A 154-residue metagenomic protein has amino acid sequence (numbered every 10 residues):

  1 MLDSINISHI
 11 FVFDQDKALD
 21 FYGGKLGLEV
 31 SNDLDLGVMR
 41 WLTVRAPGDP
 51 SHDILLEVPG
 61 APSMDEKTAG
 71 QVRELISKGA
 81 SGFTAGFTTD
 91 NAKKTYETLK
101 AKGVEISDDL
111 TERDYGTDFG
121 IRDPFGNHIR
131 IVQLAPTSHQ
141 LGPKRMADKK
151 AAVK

Functional and structural regions predicted by a protein language model:
M1-I7, E29-P124, Q133-K154: Vicinal oxygen chelate
V12-D16: Short acidic-aromatic low-complexity motifs
K17-A18, K94: Short Gly/charged-rich anion-binding patches and loops
A18-G23, L99, G126: Conserved active-site tyrosine of GNAT-family acetyltransferases
